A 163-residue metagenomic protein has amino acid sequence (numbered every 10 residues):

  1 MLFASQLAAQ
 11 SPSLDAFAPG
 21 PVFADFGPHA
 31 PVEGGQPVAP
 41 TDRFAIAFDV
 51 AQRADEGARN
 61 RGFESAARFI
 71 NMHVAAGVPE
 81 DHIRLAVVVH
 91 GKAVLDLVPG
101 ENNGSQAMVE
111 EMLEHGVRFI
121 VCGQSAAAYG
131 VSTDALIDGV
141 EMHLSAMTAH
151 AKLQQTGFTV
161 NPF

Functional and structural regions predicted by a protein language model:
A4-Q6: N-terminal signal peptide c-region/cleavage motif recognized by signal peptidases
Q10-G27, V98-F163: A cross-taxonomic marker for long C-terminal extensions/tails that follow the last structured domain
A18, F23-D25, G34-V38, A75: Acidic, glycine/proline-rich low-complexity segments that act as flexible tails and inter-domain linkers
A39-D55, V89-H90: Acidic/histidine-rich, surface-exposed loop or edge segments in extracytoplasmic proteins
D42-I46, D81-L85, H115: Envelope-exposed proteins and targeting segments
Q52-G62, E80, E101-N102, H143: Solvent-exposed, acidic/flexible segments
R59-V78: Histidine-anchored nucleotide/phosphate-binding helix
E80-L97: Acidic helix-start/capping segments at beta-turn-to-alpha-helix junctions
